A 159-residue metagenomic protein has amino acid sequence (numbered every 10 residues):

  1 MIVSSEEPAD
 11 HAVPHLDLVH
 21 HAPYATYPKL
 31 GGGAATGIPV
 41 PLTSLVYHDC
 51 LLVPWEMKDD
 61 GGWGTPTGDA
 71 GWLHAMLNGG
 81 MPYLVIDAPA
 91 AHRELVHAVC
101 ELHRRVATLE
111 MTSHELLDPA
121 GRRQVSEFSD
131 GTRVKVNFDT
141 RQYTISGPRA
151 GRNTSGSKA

Functional and structural regions predicted by a protein language model:
M1-A159: Active-site-proximal substrate-binding groove within the catalytic cores of carbohydrate-active enzymes
